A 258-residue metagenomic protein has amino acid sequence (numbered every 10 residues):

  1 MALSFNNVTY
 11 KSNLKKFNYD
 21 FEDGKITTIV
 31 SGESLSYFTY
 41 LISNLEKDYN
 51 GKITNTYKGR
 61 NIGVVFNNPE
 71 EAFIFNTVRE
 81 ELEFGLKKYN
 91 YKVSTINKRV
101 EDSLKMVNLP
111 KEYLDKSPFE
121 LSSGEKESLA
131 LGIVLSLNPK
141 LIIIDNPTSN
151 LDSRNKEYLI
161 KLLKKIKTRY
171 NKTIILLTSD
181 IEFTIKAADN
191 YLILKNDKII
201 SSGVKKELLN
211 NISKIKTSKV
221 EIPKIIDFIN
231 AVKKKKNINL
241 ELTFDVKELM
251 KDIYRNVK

Functional and structural regions predicted by a protein language model:
T95-E112: Conserved ABC ATPase "signature" region
S117-L121, E125: Conserved ABC ATPase signature
L131: Hydrophobic anchor residue at the start of the ABC signature
I142-D145: Catalytic Walker B motif of ABC-type/P-loop ATPase nucleotide-binding domains
T178-S179: H-loop/switch region of ABC-family ATPase nucleotide-binding domains
T184-K186: A short, surface-exposed alpha-helical micro-motif characterized by mixed small hydrophobic and charged/polar residues
N196-D197: Conserved ABC ATPase "signature" C-loop
